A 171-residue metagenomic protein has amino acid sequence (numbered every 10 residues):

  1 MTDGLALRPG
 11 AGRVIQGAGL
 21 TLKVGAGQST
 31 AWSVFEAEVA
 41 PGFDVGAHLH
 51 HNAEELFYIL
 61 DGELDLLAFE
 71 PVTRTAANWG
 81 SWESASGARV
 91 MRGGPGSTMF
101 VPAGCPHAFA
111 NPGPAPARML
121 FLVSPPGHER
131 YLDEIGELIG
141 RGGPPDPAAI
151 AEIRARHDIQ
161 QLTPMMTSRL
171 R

Functional and structural regions predicted by a protein language model:
M1-R8, R169-R171: Basic/polar N-terminal segments that are highly enriched at the extreme N-terminus, encompassing both cleavable
L7-R8, Q28-S29, E70-A103: Short acidic-glycine-tyrosine-enriched beta hairpin
G10-A47, A53-E54, L60: A short glycine-rich, His/Asp/Glu-containing loop-to-beta-strand
V24-A26, V45-H51, A68, V90-M91 (+1 more regions): Short histidine-centered beta-strand/loop micro-motifs that create catalytic or ligand/metal-coordination sites
V34-P41, L49-T73, A77-W82, L122: Short, conserved beta-strand element in jelly-roll/cupin
V90-S97, A103-E129: Ligand-binding loop in jelly-roll beta-barrel domains
I135-R171: Acidic/histidine-enriched, glycine/proline-rich intrinsically disordered or flexible terminal extensions
